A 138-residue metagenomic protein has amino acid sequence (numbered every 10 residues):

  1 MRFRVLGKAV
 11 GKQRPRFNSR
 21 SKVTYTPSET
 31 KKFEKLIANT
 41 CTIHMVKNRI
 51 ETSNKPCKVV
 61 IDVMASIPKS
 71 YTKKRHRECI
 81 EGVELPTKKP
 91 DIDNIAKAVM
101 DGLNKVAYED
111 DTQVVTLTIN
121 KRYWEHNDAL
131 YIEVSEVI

Functional and structural regions predicted by a protein language model:
M1-I138: Acidic, proline/glycine-enriched N-terminal capping motif
